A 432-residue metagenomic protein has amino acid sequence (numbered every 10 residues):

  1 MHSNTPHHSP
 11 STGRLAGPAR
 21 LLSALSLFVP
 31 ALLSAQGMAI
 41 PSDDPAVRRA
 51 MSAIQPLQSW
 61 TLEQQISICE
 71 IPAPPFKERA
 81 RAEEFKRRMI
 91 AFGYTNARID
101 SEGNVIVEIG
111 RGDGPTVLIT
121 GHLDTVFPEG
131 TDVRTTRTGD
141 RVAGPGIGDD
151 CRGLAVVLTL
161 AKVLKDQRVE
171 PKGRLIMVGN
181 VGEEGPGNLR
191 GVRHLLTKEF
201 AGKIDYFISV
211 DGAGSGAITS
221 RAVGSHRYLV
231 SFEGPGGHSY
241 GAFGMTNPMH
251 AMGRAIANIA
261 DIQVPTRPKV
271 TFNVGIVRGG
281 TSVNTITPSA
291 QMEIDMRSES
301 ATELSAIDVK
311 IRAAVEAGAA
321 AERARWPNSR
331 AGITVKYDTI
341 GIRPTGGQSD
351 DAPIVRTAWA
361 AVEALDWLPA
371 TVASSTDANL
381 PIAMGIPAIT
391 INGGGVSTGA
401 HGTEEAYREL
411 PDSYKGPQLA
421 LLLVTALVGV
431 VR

Functional and structural regions predicted by a protein language model:
M1-G17: N-terminal secretory signal peptides that target proteins for export/translocation
R20-S34: Bacterial N-terminal signal peptides
A35-P74, A222-G224: N-terminal hydrophobic or amphipathic helices/low-complexity stretches enriched in small/hydrophobic/Pro/Gly
Q36-P45, R49, Q65, M249-R432: Metal-dependent amide/peptide-bond hydrolase catalytic core, centered on the "pita-bread" metallohydrolase fold
L62-P115: A non-catalytic alpha/beta surface segment that caps or lines the substrate-entry region of metallo-dependent hydrolase
E108-R152: Catalytic-core environment of secreted peptidases
V133-G144, E233-G237, A400-E404: Glycine/charged-rich beta-loop-alpha catalytic/anionic-binding loops adjacent to active sites
R141, G146-V223, P265, N284 (+1 more regions): Acidic/histidine-rich catalytic neighborhood of metal-dependent amide-processing enzymes
